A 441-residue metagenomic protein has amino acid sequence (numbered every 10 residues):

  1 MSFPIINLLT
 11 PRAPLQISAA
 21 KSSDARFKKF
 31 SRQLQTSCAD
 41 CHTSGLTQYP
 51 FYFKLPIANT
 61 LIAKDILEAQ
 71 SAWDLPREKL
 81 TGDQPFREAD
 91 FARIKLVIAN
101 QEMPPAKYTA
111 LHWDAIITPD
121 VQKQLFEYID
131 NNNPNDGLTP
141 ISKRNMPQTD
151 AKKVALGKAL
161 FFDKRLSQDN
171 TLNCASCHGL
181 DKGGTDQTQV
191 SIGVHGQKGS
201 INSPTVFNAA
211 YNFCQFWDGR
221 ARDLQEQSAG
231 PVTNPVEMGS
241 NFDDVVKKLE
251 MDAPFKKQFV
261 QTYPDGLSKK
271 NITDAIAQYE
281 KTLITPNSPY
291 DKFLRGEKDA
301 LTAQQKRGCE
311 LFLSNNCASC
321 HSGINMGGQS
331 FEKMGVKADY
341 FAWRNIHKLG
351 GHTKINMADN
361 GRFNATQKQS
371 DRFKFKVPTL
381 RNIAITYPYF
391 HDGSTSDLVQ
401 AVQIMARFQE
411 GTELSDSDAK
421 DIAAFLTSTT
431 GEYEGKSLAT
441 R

Functional and structural regions predicted by a protein language model:
F3-D136, P147-K152, L156, L160 (+1 more regions): Aromatic- and Gly/Pro-enriched helix-to-coil junctions and flexible linker segments
R87-H112, I129-R441: Periplasmic c-type cytochrome electron-transfer domains
